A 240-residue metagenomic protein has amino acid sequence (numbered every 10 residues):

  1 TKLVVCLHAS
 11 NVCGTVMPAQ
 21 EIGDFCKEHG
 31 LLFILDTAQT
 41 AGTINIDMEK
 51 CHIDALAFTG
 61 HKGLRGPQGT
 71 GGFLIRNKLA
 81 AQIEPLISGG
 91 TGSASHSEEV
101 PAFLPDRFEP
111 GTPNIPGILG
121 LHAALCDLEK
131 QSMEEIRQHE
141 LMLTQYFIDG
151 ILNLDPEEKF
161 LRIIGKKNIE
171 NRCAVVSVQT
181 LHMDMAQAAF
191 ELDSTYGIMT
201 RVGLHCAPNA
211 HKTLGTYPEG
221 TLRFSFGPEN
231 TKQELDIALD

Functional and structural regions predicted by a protein language model:
T1-D240: Pyridoxal 5′-phosphate
